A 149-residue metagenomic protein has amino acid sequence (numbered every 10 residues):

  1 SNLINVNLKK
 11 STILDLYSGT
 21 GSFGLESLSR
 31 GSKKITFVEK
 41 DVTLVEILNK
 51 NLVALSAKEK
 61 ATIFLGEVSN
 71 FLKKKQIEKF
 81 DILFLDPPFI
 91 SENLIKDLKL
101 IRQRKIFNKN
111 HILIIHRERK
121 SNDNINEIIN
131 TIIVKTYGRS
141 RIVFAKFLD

Functional and structural regions predicted by a protein language model:
S1-D149: Class I S-adenosyl-L-methionine-dependent methyltransferase catalytic core
